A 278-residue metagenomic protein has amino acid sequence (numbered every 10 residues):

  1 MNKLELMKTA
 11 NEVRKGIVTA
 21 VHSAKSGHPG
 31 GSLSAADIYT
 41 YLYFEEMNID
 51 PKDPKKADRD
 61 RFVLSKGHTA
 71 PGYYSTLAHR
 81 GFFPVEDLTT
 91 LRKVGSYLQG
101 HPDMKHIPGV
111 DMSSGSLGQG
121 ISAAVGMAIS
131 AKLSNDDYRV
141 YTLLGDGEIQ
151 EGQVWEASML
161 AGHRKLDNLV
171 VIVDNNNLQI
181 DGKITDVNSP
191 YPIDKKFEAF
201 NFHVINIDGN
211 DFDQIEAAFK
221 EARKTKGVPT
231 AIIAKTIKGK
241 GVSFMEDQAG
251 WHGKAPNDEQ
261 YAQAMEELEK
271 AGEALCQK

Functional and structural regions predicted by a protein language model:
M1-V13: N-terminal hydrophobic or amphipathic helices/low-complexity stretches enriched in small/hydrophobic/Pro/Gly
A10-S26, D174-N176: N-terminal capping segment at the start of a domain
I17-V21, S32-H163: Cofactor-binding active-site loop characterized by glycine-rich and histidine/acidic residues
H68-T69, Y73, N176-N177, D211 (+1 more regions): Glycine-rich beta-alpha junction loops
Y74-S75, D103, Q153-W155, D181-T185 (+1 more regions): Short acidic, glycine/serine/threonine-rich loops at helix termini
R80, V187, E246-G250: Short secondary-structure boundary/capping segments
G109, S113-S116, I121-K224: Thiamine diphosphate
F212-K278: Glycine/aspartate-rich loop-and-adjacent alpha/beta segment that forms the canonical ThDP
